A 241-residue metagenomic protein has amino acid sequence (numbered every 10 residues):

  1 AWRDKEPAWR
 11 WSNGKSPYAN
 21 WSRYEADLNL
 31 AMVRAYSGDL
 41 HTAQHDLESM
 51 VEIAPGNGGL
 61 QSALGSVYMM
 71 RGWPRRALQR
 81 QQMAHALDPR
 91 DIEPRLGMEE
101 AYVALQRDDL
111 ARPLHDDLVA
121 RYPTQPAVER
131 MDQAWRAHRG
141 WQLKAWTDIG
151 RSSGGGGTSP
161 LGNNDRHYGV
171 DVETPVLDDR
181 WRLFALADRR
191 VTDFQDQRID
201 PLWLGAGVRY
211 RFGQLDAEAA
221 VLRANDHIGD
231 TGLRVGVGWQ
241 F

Functional and structural regions predicted by a protein language model:
D4-S66, M70, R75-R211: Outer-membrane beta-barrel initiation region
Q214-A217: Short, surface-exposed connector motifs at secondary-structure boundaries
A220-R223: Hydrophobic/aromatic-rich structural module bridging two neighboring secondary-structure elements via a short loop
T231: Active-site environment of non-heme Fe oxygenases that use a 2-His-1-carboxylate facial triad
V235-V237, F241: Outer-membrane beta-barrel "beta-signal"
